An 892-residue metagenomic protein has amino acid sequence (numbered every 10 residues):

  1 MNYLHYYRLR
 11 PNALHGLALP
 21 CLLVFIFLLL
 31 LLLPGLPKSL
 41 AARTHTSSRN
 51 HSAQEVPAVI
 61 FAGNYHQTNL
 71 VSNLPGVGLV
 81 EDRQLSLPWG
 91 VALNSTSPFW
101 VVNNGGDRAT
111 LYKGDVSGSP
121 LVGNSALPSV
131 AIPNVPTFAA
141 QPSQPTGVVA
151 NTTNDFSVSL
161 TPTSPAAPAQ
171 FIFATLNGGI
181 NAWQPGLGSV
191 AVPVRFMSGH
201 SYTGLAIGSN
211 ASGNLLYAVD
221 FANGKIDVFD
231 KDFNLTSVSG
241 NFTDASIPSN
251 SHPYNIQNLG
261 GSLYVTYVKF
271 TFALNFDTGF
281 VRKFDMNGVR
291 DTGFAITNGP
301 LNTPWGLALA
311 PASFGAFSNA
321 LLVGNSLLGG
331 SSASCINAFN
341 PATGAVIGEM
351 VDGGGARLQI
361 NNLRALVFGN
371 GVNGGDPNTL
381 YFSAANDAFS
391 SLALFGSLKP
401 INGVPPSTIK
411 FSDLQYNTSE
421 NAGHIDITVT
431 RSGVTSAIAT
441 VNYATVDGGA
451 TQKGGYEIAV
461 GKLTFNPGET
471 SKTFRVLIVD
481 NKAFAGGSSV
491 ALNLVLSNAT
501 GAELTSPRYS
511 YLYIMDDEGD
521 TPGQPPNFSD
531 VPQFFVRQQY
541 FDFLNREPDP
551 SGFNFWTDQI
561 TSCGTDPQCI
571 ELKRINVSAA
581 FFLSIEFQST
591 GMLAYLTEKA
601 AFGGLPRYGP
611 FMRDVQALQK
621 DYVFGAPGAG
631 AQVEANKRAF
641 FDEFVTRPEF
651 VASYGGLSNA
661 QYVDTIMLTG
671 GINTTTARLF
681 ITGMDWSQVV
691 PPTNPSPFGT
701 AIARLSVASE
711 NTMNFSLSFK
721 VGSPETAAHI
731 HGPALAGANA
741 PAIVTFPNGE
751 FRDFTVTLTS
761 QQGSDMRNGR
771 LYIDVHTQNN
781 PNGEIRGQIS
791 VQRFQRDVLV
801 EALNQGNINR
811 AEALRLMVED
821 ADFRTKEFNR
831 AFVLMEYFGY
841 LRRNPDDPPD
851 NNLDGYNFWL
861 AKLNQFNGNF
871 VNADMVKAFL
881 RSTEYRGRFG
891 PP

Functional and structural regions predicted by a protein language model:
M1-H15: N-terminal secretory signal peptides that target proteins for export/translocation
P20-P34: Bacterial N-terminal signal peptides
L40-V404, S687: Sequence/structural signature of beta-propeller domains
S72-N73, K410-E420, G683-P692: Short, solvent-exposed loop/edge segments of extracellular or virion-exposed proteins
G105-G106, D115-S117, N154, P185-L187 (+14 more regions): Acidic glycine-/aspartate-rich tracts in secreted/extracellular proteins
V404-P525: Short boundary segments that mark the start of a structured unit
E503, Y511-R678, S790-P892: Composition-driven recognition of low-complexity segments enriched in small/aliphatic/hydroxylated residues
T675-A728, G732-V791: Metal-centered catalytic cores of metalloenzymes
